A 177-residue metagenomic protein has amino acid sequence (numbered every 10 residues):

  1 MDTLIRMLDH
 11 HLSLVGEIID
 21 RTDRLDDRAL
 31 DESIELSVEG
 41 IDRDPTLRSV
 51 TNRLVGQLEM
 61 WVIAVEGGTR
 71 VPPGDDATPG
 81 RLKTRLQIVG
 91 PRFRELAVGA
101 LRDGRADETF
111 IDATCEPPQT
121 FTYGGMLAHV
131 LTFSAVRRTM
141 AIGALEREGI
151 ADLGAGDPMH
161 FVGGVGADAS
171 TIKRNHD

Functional and structural regions predicted by a protein language model:
I5-R24, L30-P73, C115-D177: Short, contiguous alpha-helical
R24-D27, E95-R102, R147: Secondary-structure boundary motif
I63-G104: Helix-adjacent hinge/juxtasegments
G99-C115: Acidic catalytic patch
